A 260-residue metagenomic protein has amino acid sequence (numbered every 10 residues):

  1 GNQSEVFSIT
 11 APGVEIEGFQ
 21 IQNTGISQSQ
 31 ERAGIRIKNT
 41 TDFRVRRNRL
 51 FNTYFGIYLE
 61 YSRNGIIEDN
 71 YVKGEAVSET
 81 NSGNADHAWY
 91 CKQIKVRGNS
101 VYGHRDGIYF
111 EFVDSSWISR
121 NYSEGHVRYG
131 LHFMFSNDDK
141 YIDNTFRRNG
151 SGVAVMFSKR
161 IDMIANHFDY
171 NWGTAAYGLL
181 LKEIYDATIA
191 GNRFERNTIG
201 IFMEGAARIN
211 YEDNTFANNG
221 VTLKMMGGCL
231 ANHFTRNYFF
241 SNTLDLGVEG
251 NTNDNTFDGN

Functional and structural regions predicted by a protein language model:
G1-E17, Q22-D42, F55-E60: Extracellular beta-strand-rich solenoid/capping regions of secreted or surface-exposed proteins that bind or remodel
G1-N2, P12, T24, T40-T41 (+14 more regions): Beta-strand repeat scaffolds of extracellular/surface proteins
E5-V6, R32-G34, G56, G83-A85 (+7 more regions): Structural detector of coil-to-beta-strand junctions
V6, G13, G18, D42 (+18 more regions): Detector for repetitive beta-architecture
I57-I164, F168-D169, A176: Solenoidal tandem-repeat scaffolds enriched in leucines and small polar residues
Y129, M134-G228: Eukaryotic tandem repeat interaction scaffolds
